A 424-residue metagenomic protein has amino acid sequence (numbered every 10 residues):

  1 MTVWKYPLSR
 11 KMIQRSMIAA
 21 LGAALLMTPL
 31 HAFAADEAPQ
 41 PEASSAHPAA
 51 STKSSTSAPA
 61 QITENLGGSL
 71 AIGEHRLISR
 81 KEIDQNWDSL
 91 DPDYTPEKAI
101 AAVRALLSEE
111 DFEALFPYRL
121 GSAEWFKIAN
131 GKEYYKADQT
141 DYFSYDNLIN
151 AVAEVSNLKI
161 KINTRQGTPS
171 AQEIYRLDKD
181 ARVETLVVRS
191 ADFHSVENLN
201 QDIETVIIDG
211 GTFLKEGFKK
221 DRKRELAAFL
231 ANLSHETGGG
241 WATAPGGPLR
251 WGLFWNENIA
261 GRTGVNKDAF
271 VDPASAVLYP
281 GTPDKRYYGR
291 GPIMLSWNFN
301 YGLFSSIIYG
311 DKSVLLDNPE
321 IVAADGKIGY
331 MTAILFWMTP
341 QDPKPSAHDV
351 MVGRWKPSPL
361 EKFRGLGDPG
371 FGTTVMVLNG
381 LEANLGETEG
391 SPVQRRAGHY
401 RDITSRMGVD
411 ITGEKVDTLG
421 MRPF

Functional and structural regions predicted by a protein language model:
M1-I18: Bacterial Sec-dependent N-terminal signal peptides
W4, L8-S9, A35-A231, G238-G264 (+2 more regions): Cell-wall glycan-active module
S16-T28: Bacterial N-terminal signal peptides
L30-A34: Sec/Tat signal peptide C-region and signal peptidase I cleavage site
N147-A153, R286, P292-F363: Alpha-helical segment that forms one wall of the substrate-binding/catalytic cleft in peptidoglycan-active domains
G217, L278-G281, D317-I321: Short secondary-structure capping micro-motifs at structural edges
R222-E225, Y288, V322-G326, F371: Short capping loops/turns at secondary-structure boundaries
G252-N298: Glycine-rich (often Gly-Gly/Gly-Pro-rich) flexible segments and glycine-rich loop motifs, frequently accented by
